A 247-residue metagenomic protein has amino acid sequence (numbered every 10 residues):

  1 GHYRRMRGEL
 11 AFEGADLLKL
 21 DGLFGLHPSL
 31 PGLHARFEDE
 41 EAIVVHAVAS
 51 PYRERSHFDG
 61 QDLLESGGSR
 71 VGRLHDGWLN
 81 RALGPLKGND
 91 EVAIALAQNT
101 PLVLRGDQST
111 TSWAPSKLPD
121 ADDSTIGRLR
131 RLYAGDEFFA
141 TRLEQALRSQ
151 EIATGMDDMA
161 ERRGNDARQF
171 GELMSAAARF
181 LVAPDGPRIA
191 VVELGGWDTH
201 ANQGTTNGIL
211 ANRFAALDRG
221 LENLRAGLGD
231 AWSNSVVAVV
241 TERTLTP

Functional and structural regions predicted by a protein language model:
G1-R219, N223-D230: Feature for exported/extracytoplasmic and membrane-associated proteins, marking the mature portion
L221-P247: Metal-dependent active-site segment of extracytoplasmic phospho-/sulfohydrolases and closely related
